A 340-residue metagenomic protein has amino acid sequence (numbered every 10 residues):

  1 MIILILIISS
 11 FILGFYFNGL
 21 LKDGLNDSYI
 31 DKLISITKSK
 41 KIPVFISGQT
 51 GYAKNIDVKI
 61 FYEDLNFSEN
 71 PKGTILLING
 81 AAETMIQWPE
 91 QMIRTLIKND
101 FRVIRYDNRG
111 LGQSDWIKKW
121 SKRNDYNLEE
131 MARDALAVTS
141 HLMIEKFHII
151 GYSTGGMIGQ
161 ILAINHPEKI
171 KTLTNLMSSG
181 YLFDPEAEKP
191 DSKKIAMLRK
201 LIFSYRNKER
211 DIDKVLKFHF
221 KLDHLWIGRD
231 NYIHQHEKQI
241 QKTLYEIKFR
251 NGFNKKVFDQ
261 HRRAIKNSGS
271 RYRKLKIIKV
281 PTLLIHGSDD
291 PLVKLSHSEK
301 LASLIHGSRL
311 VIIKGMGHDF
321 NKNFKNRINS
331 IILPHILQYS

Functional and structural regions predicted by a protein language model:
S10-Y52: An N-terminal hydrophobic leader/cap segment in hydrolases
V58-W116: Conserved HGGG/HGGXW glycine-rich cap/lid loop of the alpha/beta-hydrolase fold
G110-I150: Active-site loop/oxyanion-hole signature of alpha/beta-hydrolase fold enzymes
L173-K208: Flexible "cap/lid" loop of the alpha/beta hydrolase fold
L198-I202, E209-R273: Alpha/beta-hydrolase
I278, L284-H286: Short beta-strand/loop motif that positions the catalytic acidic residue of the alpha/beta-hydrolase fold
D289-V293: Acidic catalytic loop of the alpha/beta-hydrolase fold
S308-S340: Catalytic active-site module of serine/aspartate enzymes centered on a nucleophile-bearing elbow/loop
